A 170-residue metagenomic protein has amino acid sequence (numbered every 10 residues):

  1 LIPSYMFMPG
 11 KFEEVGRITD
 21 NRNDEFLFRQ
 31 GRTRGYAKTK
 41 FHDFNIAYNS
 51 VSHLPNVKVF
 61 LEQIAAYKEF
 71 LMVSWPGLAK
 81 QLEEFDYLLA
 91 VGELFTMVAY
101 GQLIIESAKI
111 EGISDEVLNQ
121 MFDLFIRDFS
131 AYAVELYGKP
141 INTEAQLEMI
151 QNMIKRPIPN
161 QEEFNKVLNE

Functional and structural regions predicted by a protein language model:
L1-E170: Flavin-dependent oxidoreductase catalytic core characteristic of acyl-CoA dehydrogenase/oxidase-like enzymes
